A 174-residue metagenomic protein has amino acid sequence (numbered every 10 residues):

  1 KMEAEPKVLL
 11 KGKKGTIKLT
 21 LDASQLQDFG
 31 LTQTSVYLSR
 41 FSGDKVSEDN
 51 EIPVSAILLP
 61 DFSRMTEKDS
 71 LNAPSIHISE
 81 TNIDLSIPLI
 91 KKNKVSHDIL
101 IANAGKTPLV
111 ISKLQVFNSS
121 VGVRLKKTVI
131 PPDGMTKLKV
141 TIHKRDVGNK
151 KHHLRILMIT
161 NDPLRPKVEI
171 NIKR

Functional and structural regions predicted by a protein language model:
K1-K14, Q25, R40-S42, D49-V54: Short intrinsically disordered, low-complexity coil segments enriched in acidic
K1-T16, K106-M135: Surface-exposed binding patches on compact interaction domains or structured appendages
M2-P6, K18-D22, S79-S86, S96 (+2 more regions): Short structured motifs
K14-G15, S24-Y37, D49-E51, K91-D98 (+1 more regions): Short, solvent-exposed loop/turn segments enriched in Ser/Thr/Gly
D22, S39-G43, H143, I159-P163: Beta-strand-rich extracellular modules
F41-L100, A104-G105, D162-R174: Long, low-complexity ectodomains and other extracytoplasmic segments of secretory-pathway proteins
L109-S112, N149-K151, V168: Extended hydrophobic-aromatic, low-complexity segments
